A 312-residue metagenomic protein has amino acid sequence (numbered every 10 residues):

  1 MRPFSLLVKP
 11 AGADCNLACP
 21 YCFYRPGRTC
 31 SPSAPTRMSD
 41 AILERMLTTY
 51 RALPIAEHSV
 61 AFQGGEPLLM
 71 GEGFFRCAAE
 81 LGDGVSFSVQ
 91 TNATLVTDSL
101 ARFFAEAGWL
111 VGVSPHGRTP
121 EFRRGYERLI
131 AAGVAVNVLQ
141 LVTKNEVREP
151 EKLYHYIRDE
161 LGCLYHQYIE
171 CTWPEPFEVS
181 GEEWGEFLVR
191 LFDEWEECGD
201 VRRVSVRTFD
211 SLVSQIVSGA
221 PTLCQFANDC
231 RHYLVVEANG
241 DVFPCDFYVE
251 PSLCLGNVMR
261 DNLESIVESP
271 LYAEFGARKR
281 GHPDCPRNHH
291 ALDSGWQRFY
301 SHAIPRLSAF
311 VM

Functional and structural regions predicted by a protein language model:
R2-A41: Canonical Radical SAM [4Fe-4S] cluster-binding loop centered on the CxxxCxxC motif and its immediate flanking residues
L7-V8, S59-G65, S88-Q90, V206-T208: Extended hydrophobic secondary-structure segments that form protein cores and membrane-embedded regions
D14-R25, P244-F247, P283-G295: Local cysteine-cluster metal-coordination motifs and their immediate loop/turn environment, predominantly Fe-S cluster
C19, F62, V89, L191 (+2 more regions): Conserved, mostly hydrophobic/aromatic
L43-T48, A52-A61, M70-C171, F177: Radical SAM/AdoMet-radical enzyme domain recognition
R45-Q63, W296-M312: Short Fe-S-cluster ligation motifs
E121-N239, V249-V258: Radical SAM enzyme [4Fe-4S]-AdoMet core and its adjacent flexible, acidic and glycine-rich loops/tails across
V249-M312: Flexible mid-to-C-terminal extensions adjoining Fe-S/redox cofactors in radical SAM and related proteins
